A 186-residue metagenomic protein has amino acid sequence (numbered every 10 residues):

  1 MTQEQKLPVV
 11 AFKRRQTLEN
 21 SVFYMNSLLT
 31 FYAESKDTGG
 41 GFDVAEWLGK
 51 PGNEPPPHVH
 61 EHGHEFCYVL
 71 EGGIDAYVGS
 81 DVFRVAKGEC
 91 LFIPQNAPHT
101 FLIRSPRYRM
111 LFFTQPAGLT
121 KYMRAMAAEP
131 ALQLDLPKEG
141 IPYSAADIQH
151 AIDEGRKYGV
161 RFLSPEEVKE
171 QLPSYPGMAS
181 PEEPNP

Functional and structural regions predicted by a protein language model:
M1-M25, D37-F42, P51-G63, G73 (+2 more regions): Jelly-roll (double-stranded beta-helix
N26-Y32: Short glycine/threonine/proline-enriched tight-turn/helix- or strand-capping micro-motif at secondary-structure
C67: Structured binding elements
